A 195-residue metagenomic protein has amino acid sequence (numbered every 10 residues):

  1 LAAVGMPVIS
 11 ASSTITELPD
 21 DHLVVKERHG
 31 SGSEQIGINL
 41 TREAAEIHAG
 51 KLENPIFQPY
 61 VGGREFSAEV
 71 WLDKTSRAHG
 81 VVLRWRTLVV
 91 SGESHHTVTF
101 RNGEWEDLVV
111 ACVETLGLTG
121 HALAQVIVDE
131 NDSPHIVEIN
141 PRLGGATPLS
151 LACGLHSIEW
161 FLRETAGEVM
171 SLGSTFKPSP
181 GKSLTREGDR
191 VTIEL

Functional and structural regions predicted by a protein language model:
L1-L40: A conserved helix-loop-beta module that forms one wall/lid of the active-site cleft in ATP-utilizing catalytic domains
G5-I9, G62-G63, M170-F176: A short alpha-helix-loop-beta-strand transition element characteristic of N-terminal alpha/beta dinucleotide-binding
V8-I9, A78-H79, T119-H121: Short, structured loop/turn "capping" segments at alpha-beta junctions
G30, G62, R142: Short, solvent-exposed loop/turn segments at secondary-structure junctions
S33, T87-S91, L143-T147: A short local loop/turn or secondary-structure capping micro-motif enriched for an aromatic residue
G37-G117, I127-H135: Phosphate-binding site of ATP-dependent enzymes
R101-L195: ATP-dependent carboxylate activation and anion-phosphoryl transfer catalytic cores that bind Mg-ATP to form
